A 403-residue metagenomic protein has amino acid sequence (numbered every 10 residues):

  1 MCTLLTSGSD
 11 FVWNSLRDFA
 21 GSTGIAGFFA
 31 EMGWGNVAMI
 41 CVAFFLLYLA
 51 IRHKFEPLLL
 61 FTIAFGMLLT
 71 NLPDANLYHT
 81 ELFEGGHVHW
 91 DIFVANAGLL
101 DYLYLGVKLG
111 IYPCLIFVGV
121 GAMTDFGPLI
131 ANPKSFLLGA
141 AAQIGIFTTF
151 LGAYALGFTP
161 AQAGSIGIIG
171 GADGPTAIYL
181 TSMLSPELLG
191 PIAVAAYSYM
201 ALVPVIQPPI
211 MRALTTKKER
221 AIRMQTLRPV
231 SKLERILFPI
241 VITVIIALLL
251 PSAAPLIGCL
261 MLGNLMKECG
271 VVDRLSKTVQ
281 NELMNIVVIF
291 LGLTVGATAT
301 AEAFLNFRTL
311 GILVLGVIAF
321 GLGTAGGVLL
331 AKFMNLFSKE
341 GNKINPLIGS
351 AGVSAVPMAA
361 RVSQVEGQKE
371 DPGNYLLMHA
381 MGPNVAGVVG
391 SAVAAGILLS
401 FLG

Functional and structural regions predicted by a protein language model:
M1-M32: Short, strongly hydrophobic alpha-helical membrane anchors
L46, L69, Y104-I130, G263-M266 (+1 more regions): Hydrophobic transmembrane alpha-helices of secondary-active transporters and Na+-translocating membrane complexes
I51-L60, Y78-H79, Y102-L103, M123-L138 (+4 more regions): Interfacial helix-loop-helix linkers and transmembrane-helix boundary segments in multi-pass membrane proteins
K108-L109, F117-M123, L138-T148, G152 (+3 more regions): Alpha-helical membrane segments and immediately flanking helix-loop junctions that form or couple to the substrate/ion
L129-F150, A301-V328, A380-N384: Entry/N-cap segments of selected transmembrane alpha helices and their immediately preceding amphipathic helices
E187-V205, L313-G323, P346-A351: Alpha-helical transmembrane segments
S198-V271: Membrane-embedded hairpin module used as a gating/binding unit in multi-pass transport and secretion proteins
T243-A331: Transmembrane helical segments that form the transport core of multi-pass membrane transport proteins
